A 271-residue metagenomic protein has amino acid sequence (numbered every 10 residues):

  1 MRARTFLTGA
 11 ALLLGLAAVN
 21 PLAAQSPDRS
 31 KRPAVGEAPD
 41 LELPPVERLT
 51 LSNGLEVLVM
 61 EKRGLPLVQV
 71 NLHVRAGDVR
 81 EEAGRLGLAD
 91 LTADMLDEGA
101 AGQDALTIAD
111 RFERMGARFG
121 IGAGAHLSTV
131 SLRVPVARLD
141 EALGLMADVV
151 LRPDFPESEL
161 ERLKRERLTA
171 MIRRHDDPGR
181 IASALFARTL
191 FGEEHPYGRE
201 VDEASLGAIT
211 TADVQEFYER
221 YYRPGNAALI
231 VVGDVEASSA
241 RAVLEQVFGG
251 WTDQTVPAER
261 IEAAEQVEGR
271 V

Functional and structural regions predicted by a protein language model:
M1-T5: Positively charged n-region of N-terminal signal peptides that target proteins for export
T8-A18: Bacterial N-terminal signal peptides
N20-A24: Sec/Tat signal peptide C-region and signal peptidase I cleavage site
Q25-R80, A101-R138, E161, R173-N226 (+1 more regions): Non-catalytic beta-strand/loop surface segments
L86-Q103: Active-site SXXK
E98-G102, L132-K164: M16/insulysin-pitrilysin zinc metalloprotease superfamily fold
D148-F155, V247-T255: A common structural junction motif
